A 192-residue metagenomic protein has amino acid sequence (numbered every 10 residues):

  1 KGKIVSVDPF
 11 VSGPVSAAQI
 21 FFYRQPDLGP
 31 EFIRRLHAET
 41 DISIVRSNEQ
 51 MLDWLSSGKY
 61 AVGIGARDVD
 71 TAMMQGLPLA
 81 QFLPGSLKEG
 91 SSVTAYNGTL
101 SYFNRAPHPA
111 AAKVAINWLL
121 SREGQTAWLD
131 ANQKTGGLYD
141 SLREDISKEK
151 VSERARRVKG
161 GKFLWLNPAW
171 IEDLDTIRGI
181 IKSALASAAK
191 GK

Functional and structural regions predicted by a protein language model:
K1-L52, S56: Extracytoplasmic ligand-binding site segments that recognize negatively charged/polar headgroups
F10-P14, D68-T71, L87-G90, A106-P107 (+1 more regions): Solvent-exposed loop/turn segments at secondary-structure junctions within structured extracellular/periplasmic domains
I33-A38, I44-V45, L77-A106: Periplasmic-binding protein-like
D41, S56, Y60, P107 (+3 more regions): Sec-exported extracytoplasmic/periplasmic mature domains
M51-L52, V69, A112, Q125: Short, hydrophobic alpha-helical packing/hinge segments within bilobed ligand-binding/sensory domains
Y60-F82: A ligand-binding cleft/hinge motif common to bilobed small-molecule-binding domains
G98-G161: Mature extracytoplasmic/periplasmic domains
V158-K192: Conserved C-terminal helix/tail region of periplasmic/extracytoplasmic solute-binding proteins
